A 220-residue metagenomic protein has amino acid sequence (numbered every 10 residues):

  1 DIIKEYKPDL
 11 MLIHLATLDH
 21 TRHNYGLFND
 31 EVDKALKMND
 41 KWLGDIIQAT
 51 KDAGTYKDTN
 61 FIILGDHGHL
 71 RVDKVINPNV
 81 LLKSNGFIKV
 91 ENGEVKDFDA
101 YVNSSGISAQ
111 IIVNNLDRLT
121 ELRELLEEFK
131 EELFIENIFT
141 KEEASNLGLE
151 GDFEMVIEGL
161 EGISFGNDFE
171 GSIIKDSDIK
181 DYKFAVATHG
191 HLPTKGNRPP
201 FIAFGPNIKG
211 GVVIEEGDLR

Functional and structural regions predicted by a protein language model:
I2-M11, L18-F61, E121-E128: A long, amphipathic alpha-helix that forms part of the scaffold/cap immediately adjacent to metal-dependent active
I13-T17, G65, G159-G162: Short, well-ordered beta-to-alpha junction loops that form the rim of enzyme active sites and present histidine/acidic
H14, H20-N24, H67, Y182-K183 (+1 more regions): Histidine-centered active-site/metal-ligand motif
D19-H23, L70-D73, P78-N79, F165-N167: Short catalytic/ligand-binding loop motif for oxyanion handling, primarily in non-cytosolic enzymes, centered on
G26-D30, I76-L81, G171-I174: Short secondary-structure boundary/capping segments
M38-L82, V156, F201: Metal-dependent active-site segment of extracytoplasmic phospho-/sulfohydrolases and closely related
D58, G65-N114: Acidic/histidine-rich catalytic neighborhood
D97-R220: Active-site neighborhoods of enzymes that stabilize oxyanions during catalysis
